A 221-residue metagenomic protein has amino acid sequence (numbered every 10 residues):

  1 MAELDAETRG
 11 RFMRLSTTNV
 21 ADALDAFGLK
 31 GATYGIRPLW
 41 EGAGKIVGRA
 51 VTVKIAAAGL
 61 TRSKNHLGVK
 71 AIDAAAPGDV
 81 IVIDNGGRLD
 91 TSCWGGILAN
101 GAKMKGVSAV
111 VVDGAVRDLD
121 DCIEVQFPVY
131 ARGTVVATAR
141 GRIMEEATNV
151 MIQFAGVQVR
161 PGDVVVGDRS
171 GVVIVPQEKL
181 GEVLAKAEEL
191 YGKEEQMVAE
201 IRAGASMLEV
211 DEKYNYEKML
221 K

Functional and structural regions predicted by a protein language model:
M1-P161, I174-K221: Feature captures the catalytic cores and cofactor-binding loops of soluble hydro-lyases/lyases that act on carboxylate
V165: C-terminal binding/interaction regions
D168-R169: Short acidic-glycine loop/turn motifs at beta-strand connectors
